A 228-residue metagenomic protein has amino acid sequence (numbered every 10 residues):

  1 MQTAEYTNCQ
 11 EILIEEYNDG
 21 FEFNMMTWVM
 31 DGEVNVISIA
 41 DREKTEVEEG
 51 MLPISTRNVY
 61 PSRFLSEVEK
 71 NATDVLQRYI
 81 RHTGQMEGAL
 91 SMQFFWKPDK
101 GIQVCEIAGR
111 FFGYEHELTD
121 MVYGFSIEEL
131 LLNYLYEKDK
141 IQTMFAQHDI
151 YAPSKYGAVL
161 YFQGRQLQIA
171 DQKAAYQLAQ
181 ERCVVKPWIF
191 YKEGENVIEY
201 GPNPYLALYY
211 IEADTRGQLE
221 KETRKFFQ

Functional and structural regions predicted by a protein language model:
M1-L13: N-terminal beta-alpha lobe that positions the nucleotide/phosphoryl donor in ATP/NTP-coupled carboxylate activation
E5-T7, T83-Q85, A179-P187: Short secondary-structure junctions
L13-E15, S91: Short catalytic-loop micro-motif centered on adjacent basic/acidic residues
E16-E22, M26-Q85, W96, A108-L135 (+1 more regions): ATP-dependent carboxylate/phosphate-activation module, predominantly the ATP-grasp catalytic core and closely related
F23-M25, M92, C105, A158 (+1 more regions): Change "...and in nucleic-acid phosphodiester-cleaving endonucleases..." to "...and in nucleic-acid processing enzymes
M86-M92: Active-site-adjacent "lid" and substrate-binding segments of diverse enzymatic cores
K100-Q103: Conserved protein kinase catalytic/activation segment
N133-Q228: Peripheral (often C-terminal) accessory segments that flank ATP-dependent C-N-forming ligase machineries
